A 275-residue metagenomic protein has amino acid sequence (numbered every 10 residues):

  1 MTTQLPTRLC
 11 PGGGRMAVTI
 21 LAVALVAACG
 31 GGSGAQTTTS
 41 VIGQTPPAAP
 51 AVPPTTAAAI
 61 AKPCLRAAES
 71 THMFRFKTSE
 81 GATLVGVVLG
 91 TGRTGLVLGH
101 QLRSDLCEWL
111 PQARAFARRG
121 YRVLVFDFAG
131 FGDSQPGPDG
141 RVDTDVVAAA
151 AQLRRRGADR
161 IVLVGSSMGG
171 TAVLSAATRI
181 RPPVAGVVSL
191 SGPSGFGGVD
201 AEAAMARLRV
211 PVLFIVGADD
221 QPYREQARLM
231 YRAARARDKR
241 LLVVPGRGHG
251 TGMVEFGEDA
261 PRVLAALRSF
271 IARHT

Functional and structural regions predicted by a protein language model:
P53-L89: N-terminal cap/lid segment of alpha/beta-hydrolase-fold proteins
G92-R93, H100-S104: Active-site glycine-rich loops that stabilize anionic/oxyanionic intermediates across multiple enzyme folds
L102-R114, F128, E225-A227: The serine-hydrolase catalytic nucleophile loop
E108, G137-R156: Alpha/beta-hydrolase active-site loop
A115-Q135: Conserved alpha/beta-hydrolase
A151-L208: Primarily recognizes the serine-hydrolase "nucleophile elbow" in alpha/beta-hydrolase and SGNH/GDSL folds
L208, F214-V216: Short beta-strand/loop motif that positions the catalytic acidic residue of the alpha/beta-hydrolase fold
R247-D259: Catalytic histidine-centered segment of alpha/beta-hydrolase-like enzymes
